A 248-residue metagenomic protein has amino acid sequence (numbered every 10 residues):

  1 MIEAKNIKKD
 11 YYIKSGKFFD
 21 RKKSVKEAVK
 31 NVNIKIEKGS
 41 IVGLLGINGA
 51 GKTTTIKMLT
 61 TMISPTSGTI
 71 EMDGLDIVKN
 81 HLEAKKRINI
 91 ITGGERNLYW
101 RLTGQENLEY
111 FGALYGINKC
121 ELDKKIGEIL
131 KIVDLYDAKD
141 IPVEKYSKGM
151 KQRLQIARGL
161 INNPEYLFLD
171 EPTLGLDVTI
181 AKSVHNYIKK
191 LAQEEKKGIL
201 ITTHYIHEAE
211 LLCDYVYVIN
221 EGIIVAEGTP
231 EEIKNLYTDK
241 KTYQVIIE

Functional and structural regions predicted by a protein language model:
G68-K79, A84, I88: Conserved ABC transporter NBD signature motif
N89, E109, A113, C120-A138: Conserved ABC ATPase "signature" region
N163: Conserved catalytic motifs of ABC-family nucleotide-binding domains
L167-E171: Catalytic Walker B motif of ABC-type/P-loop ATPase nucleotide-binding domains
N186-E248: ABC transporter nucleotide-binding domain
